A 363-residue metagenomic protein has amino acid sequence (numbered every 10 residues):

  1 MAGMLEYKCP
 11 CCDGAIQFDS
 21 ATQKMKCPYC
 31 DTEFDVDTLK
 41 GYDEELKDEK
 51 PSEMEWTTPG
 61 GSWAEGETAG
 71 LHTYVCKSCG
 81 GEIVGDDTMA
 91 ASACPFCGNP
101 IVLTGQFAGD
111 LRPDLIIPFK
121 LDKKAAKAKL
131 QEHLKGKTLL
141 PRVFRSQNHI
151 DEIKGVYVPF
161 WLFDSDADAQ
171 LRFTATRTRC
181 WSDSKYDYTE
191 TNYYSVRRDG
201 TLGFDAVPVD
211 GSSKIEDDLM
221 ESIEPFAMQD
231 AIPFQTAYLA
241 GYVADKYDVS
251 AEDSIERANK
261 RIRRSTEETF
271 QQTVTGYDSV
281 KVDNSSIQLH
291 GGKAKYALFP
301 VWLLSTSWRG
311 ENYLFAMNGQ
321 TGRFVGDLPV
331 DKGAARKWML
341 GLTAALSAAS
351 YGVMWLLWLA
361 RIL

Functional and structural regions predicted by a protein language model:
A2-M4, D35-L71, G105-E132: Intrinsically disordered, low-complexity segments
M4-E6, T22-K24, A69-T73, T88-A91: Residues immediately within or flanking Cys/His clusters that coordinate Zn2+ in small zinc-binding modules
C9-C12, C27-C30, C76-C79, C94-C97: Short cysteine-rich clusters marking metal-coordination/redox-active sites
D13-A15, E33, G81-E82, P100: Cys/His-rich metal-chelating microdomains
F18-D19, V36-D37, G85-D86, L103-T104: Short, non-ligating residues that shape and space the ligands of small metal-coordination modules and catalytic
L111-S307, N312, K337, W358-L363: Charged, low-complexity helical/coil segments in non-catalytic cytosolic or luminal regions
W308-D331: Juxtamembrane amphipathic/hinge helix adjacent to a transmembrane helix
K337-L356: Final/C-terminal transmembrane alpha-helix of multipass membrane proteins
